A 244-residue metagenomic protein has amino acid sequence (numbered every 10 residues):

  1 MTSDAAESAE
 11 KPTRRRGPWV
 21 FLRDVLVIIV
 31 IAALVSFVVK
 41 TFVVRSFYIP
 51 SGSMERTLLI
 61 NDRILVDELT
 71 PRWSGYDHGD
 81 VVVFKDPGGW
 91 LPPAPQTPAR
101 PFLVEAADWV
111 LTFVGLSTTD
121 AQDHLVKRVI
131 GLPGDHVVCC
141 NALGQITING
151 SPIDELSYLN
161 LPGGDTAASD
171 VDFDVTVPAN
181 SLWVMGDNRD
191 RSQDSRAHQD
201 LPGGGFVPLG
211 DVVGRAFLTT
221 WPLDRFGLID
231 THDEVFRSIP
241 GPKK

Functional and structural regions predicted by a protein language model:
T2-V20, V38, F42-V43, F47-Y48 (+2 more regions): Soluble "head" domains of membrane/secretory-pathway proteins
D24-F42: Hydrophobic membrane-insertion alpha-helices, especially the h-region of bacterial N-terminal signal peptides
